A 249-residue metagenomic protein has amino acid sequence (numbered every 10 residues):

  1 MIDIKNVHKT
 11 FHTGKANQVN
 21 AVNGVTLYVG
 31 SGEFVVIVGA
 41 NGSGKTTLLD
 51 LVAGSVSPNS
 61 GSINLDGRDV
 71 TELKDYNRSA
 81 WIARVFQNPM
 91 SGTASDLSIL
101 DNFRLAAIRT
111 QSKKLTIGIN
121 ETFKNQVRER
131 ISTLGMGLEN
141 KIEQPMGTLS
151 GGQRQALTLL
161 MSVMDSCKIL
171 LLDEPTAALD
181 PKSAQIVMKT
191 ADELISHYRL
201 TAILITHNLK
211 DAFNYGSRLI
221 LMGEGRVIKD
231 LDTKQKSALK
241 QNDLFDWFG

Functional and structural regions predicted by a protein language model:
M1, T10-G24, K74: A short, flexible loop at the N-terminus of ABC-type nucleotide-binding domains that lies
V38-A40: The feature captures the beta-strand-to-loop junction immediately N-terminal to the Walker
A53: Helix-to-loop junction immediately C-terminal to a conserved catalytic motif
G61-D69: Conserved ABC transporter NBD signature motif
D69-A83, S91, K113, N120 (+1 more regions): ABC ATPase NBD coupling module
E174-P175: Walker B catalytic motif
T206-H207: H-loop/switch region of ABC-family ATPase nucleotide-binding domains
R226-G249: Conserved beta-strand-loop-alpha-helix hinge in the C-terminal portion of ABC ATPase nucleotide-binding domains
